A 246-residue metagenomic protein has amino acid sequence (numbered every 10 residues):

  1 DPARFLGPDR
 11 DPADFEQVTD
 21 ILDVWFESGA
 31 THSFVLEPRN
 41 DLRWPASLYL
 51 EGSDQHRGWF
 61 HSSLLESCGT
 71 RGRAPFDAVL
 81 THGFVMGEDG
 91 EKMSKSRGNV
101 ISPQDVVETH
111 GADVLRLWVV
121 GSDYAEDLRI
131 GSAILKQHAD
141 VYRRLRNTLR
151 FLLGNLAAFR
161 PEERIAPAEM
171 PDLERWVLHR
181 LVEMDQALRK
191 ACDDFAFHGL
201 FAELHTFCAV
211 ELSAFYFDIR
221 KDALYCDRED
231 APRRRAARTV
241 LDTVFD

Functional and structural regions predicted by a protein language model:
D1-F159, V177-R220, L224-Y225, V240-D246: Structured secondary-structure scaffolds
R164-I165: Generic long, charged, amphipathic alpha-helical segments
E169-W176: The feature captures the catalytic groove of carbohydrate-active enzymes
